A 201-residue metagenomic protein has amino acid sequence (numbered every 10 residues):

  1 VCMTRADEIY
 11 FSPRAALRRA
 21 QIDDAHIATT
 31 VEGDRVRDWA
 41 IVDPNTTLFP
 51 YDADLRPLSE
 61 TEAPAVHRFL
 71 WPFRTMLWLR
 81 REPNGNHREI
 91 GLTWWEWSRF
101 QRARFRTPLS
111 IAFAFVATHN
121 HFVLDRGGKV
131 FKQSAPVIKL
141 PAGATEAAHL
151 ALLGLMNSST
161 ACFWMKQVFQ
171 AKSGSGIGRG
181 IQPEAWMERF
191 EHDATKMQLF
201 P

Functional and structural regions predicted by a protein language model:
V1-P201: Polybasic, glycine- and aromatic-enriched phosphate-binding surface used to engage nucleic acids
